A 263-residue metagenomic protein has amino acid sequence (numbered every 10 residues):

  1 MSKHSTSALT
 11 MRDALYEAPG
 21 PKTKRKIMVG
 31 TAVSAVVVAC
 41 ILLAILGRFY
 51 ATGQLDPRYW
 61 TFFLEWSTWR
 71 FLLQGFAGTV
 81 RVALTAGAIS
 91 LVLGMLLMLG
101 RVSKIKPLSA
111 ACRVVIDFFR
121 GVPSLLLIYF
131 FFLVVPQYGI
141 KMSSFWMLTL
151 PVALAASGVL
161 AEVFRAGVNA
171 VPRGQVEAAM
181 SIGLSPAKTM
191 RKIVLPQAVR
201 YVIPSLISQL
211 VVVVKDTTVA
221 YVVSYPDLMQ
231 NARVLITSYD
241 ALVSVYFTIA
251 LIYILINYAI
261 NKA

Functional and structural regions predicted by a protein language model:
S2-A263: Transmembrane alpha-helices and adjacent helix-loop boundaries
